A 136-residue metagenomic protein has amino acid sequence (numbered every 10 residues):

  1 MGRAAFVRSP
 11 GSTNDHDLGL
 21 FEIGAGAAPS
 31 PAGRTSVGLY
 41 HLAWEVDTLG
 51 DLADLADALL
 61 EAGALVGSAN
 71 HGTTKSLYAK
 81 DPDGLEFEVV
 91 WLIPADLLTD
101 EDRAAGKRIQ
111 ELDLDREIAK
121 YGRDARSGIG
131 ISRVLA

Functional and structural regions predicted by a protein language model:
M1-E22: Core segments of cupin and vicinal oxygen chelate
G11, G24, V46-T48: Short, flexible loop/turn elements at secondary-structure junctions
N14-H16, H41, H71: Histidine-centered active-site/metal-ligand motif
H16-L18, A27-P31: Short acidic/His/Gly/Ser-rich catalytic and metal-binding motifs that mark active-site loops of diverse hydrolases
F21, V37, A104-R108: Short intrinsically disordered coil segments
E22-A25, L92: Acetyl-CoA-dependent GNAT
P29-A58, T73-L85: Vicinal oxygen chelate
A56-A136: Vicinal oxygen chelate
